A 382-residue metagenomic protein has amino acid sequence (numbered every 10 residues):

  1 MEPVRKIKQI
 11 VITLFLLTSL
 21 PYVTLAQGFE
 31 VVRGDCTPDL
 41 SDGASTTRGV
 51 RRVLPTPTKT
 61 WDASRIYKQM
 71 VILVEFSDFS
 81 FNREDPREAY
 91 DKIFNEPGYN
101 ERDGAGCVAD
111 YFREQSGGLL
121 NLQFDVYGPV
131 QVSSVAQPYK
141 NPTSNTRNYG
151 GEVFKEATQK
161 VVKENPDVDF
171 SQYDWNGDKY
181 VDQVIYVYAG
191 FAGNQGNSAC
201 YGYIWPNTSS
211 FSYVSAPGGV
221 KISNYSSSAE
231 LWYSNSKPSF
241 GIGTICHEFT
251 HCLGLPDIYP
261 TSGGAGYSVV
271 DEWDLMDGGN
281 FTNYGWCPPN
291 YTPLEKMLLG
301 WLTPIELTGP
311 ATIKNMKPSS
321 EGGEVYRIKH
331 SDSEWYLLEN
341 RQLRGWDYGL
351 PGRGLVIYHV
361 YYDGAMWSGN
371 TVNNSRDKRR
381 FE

Functional and structural regions predicted by a protein language model:
E2-V11: Bacterial N-terminal signal peptides that target proteins for export
V11-P21: Bacterial N-terminal signal peptides
Y22-A26: Sec/Tat signal peptide C-region and signal peptidase I cleavage site
Q27-D91: Primarily auto-inhibitory N-terminal propeptides
V53-W61, A105-V220: Active-site-proximal segments of metallohydrolase catalytic domains
M70, W346-E382: Intrinsic-disorder/low-complexity accessory segments
S80-N121: Active-site-surrounding "flap" and adjacent substrate/cofactor-binding loops of secreted or lumenal enzymes, prototyped
Y111, Q115-G118, Q183-P351, Y358-D363: Extracellular hydrolytic enzyme modules, especially secreted metalloproteases of the metzincin/thermolysin-like class
